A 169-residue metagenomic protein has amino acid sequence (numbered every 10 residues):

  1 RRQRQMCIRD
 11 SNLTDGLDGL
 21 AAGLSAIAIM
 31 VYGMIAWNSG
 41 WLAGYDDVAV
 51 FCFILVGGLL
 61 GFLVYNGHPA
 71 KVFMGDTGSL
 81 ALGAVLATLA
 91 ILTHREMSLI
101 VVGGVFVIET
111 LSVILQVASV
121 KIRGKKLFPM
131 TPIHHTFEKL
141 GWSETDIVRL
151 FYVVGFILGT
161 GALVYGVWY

Functional and structural regions predicted by a protein language model:
Q5, R9-Y169: Alpha-helical transmembrane segments
